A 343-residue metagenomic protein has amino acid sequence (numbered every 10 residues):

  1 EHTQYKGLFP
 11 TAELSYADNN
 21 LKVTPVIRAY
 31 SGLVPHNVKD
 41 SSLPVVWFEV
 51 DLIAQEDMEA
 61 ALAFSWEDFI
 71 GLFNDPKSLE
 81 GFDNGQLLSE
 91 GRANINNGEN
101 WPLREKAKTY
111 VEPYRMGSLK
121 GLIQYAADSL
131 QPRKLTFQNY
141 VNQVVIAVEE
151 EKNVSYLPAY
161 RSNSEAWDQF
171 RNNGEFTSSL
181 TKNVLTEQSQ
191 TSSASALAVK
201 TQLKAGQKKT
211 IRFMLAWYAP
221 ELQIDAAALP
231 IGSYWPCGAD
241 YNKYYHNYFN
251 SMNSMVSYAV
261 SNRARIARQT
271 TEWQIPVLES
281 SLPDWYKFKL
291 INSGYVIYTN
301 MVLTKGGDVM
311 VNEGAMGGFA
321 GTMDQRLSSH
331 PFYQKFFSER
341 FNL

Functional and structural regions predicted by a protein language model:
E1, G7, P25-A29, P35-D51 (+3 more regions): Internal mixed beta-strand/loop scaffold within catalytic domains of large alpha/beta enzymes
E1-L43, N163-L197, I291-T299: Extended, loop-rich substrate-binding clefts of extracytoplasmic carbohydrate-active enzymes
T3-K6, S15-N19, K39-S42, D51-E56 (+5 more regions): A general structural signal for short secondary-structure junctions and capping/turn motifs
F9-E13, L43-E49, E59-A63, L119 (+4 more regions): Extracellular structured ligand-interaction cores
Y16-D18, I27-S31, L62-W66, Q207-A219: Short, hydrophobic/aromatic-enriched beta-strand segments in well-ordered soluble domains
V23, L52-M58, T201-I224: Ser/Thr/Pro-rich, low-complexity mucin-like regions that serve as glycosylated stalks/linkers or repetitive adhesive
G32-W47, D51-F176, I224, A228-R268: Polysaccharide-binding surfaces and accessory modules of carbohydrate-active proteins
E175-K200, Q207, I211-R212, Y218-A219 (+1 more regions): Substrate-binding groove/exosite segments of carbohydrate-active enzymes
